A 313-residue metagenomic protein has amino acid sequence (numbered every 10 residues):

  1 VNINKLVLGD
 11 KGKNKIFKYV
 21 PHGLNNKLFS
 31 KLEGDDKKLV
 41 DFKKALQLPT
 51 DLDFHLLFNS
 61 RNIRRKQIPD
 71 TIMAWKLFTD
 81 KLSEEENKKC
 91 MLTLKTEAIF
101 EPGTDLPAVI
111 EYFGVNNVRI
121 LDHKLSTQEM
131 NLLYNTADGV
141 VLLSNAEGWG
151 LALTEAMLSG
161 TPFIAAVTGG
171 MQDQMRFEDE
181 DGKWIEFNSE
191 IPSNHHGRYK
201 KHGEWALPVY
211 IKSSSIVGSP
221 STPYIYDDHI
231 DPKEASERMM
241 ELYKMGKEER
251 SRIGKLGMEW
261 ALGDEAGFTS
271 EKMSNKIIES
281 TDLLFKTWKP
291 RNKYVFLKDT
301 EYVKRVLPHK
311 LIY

Functional and structural regions predicted by a protein language model:
V1-Y19, L24-L32, D105-A108: A short, active-site helix/loop in glycosyltransferases that binds the activated sugar's phosphate group
S30-P49: A short helix/loop element that forms part of the nucleotide-sugar donor recognition site in Leloir-type
L48-K66, I72-W75, L92: Conserved donor-binding/catalytic core segment of Leloir-type glycosyltransferases
G103-Q128: Nucleotide-activated donor-binding/catalytic signature segment of Leloir-type glycosyltransferases, i.e., the conserved
L132-A137: Short alpha-helical donor nucleotide-sugar binding micro-motif in glycosyltransferases
N145: Aromatic "clamp/platform" in nucleotide-sugar-dependent glycosyltransferases that forms part of the donor/acceptor
P162-A165, M175-R176, G182-S189: Short hydrophobic beta-strand element within catalytic cores of glycosyltransferases and related nucleotide-activated
K200-Y313: C-terminal amphipathic helix plus adjacent low-complexity, charged tail appended to glycosyltransferase catalytic
